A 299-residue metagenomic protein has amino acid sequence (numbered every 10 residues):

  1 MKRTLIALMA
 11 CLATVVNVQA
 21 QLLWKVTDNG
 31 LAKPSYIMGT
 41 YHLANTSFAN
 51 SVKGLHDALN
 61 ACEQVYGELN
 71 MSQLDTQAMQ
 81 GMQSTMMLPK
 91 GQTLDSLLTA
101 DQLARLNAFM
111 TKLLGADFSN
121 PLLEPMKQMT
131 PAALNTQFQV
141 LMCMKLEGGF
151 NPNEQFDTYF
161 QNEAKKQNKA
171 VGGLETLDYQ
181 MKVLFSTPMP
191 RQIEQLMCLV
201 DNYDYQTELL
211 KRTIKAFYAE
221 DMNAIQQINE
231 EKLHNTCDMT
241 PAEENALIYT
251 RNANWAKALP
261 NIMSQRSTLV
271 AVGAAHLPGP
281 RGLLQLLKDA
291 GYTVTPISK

Functional and structural regions predicted by a protein language model:
T4-T14: Sec-dependent N-terminal signal peptides
V15-A20: Sec/Tat signal peptide C-region and signal peptidase I cleavage site
Q21-L23, Q161: Short, acidic/polar N-cap/turn motifs at the starts of alpha helices
L23-T27, P260: Short, surface-exposed beta-strand/loop micro-motifs that present aromatic residues
K25, Y36-I37, T293: Soluble periplasmic/extracytoplasmic beta-strand elements of cell-envelope proteins
D28-S35, Y41-M239, E243: Structured, acidic catalytic/metal-binding patches in enzyme active sites
D238-K299: A cross-kingdom marker for long, charged
